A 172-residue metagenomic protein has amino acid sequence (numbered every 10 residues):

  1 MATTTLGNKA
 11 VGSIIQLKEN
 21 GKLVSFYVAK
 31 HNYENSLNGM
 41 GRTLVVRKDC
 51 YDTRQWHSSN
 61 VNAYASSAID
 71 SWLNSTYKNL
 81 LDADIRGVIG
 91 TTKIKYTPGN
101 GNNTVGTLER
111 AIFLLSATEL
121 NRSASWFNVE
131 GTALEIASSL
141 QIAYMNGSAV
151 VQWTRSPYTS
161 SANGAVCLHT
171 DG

Functional and structural regions predicted by a protein language model:
M1-G172: Collagenous Gly-X-Y triple-helix signature in extracellular proteins
